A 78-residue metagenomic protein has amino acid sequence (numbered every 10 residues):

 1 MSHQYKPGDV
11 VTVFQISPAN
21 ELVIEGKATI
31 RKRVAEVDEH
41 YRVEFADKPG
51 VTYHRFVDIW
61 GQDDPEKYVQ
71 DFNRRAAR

Functional and structural regions predicted by a protein language model:
S2-E21: Short coil-to-beta transition motif at edge beta-strands of beta-rich domains
G8-V13, A28-I30, Y41-V43, I59: Hydrophobic beta-strand residues in large extracellular and virion-surface proteins
T12, I24, Y53-H54: A sequence-level detector of short linear motifs
Q15, V34, D47: Residues that form ligand- and interface-recognition hot spots within folded domains
S17, R33, A77-R78: Short beta-rich binding modules
E21-V34: Short beta-strand-centered aromatic/proline hotspots
V37-E39: Short acidic/glycine-enriched loop/turn segments that link adjacent beta-strands
R42-R78: Intrinsically disordered, low-complexity, charged/polar segments
